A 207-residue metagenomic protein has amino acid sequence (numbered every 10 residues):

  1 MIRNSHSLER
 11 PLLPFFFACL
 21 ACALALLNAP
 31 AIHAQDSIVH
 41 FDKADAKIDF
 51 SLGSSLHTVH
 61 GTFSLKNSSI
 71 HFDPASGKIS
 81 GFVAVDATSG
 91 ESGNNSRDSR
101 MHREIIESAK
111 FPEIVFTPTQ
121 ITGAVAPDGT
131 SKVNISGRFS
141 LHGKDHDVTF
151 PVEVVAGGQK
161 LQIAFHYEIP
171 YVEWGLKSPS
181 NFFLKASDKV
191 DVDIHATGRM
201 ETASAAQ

Functional and structural regions predicted by a protein language model:
M1-L13: N-terminal secretory signal peptides that target proteins for export/translocation
I2, A29-A31: A composition/secondary-structure signal for short, hydrophobic, low-basic-content segments with alpha-helix propensity
H6-L8, F17, A205: Compositionally biased regions
L8-P11, L27, A109, L176: Compositionally biased, intrinsically disordered/low-complexity regions enriched for serine, proline and threonine
E9-L12, L20, A87, Y171-V172: Hydrophobic alpha-helical segments with strong N-terminal bias
P14-N28: Bacterial N-terminal signal peptides
I32-Q207: Low-complexity, acidic/polar, glycine-enriched regions of mature
